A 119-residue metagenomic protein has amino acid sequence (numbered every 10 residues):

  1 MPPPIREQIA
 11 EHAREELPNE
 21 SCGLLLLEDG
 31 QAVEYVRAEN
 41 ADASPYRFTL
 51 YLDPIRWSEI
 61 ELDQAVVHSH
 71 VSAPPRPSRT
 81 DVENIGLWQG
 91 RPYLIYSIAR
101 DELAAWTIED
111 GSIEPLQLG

Functional and structural regions predicted by a protein language model:
M1-D63, S72-G119: Conserved beta-strand-loop surface patch within small alpha/beta domains used for substrate/adaptor or ligand engagement
S69: Extracytoplasmic ligand/sensor domains, especially the bilobed periplasmic-binding protein
